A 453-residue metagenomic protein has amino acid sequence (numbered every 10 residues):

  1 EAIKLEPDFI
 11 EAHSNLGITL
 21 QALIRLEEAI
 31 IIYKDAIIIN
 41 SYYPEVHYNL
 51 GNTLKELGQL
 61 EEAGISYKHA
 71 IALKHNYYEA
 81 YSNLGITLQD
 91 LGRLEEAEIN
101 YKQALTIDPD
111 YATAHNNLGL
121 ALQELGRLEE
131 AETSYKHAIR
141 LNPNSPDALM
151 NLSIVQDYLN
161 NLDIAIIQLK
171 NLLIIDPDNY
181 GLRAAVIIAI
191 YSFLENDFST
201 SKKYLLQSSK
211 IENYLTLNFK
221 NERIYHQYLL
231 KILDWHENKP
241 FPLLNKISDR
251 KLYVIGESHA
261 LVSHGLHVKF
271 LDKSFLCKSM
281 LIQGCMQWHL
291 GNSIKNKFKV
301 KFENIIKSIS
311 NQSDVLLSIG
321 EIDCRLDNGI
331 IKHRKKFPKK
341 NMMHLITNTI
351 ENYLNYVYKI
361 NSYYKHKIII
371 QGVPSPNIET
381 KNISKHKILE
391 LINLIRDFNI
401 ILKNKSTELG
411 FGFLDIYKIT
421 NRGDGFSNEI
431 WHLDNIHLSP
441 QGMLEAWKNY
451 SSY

Functional and structural regions predicted by a protein language model:
F9, Y43, Y77, Y111 (+3 more regions): Residue-level recognition of tetratricopeptide repeat
E11-A22, E45-E56, E79-D90, T113-E124 (+1 more regions): Conserved alpha-helical positions within TPR/SEL1-like repeat arrays
L252-N352: Conserved SGNH/GDSL esterase-like catalytic core that processes O-acyl groups on lipids and polysaccharides
G320-D323, V357-I392: Active-site segments of SGNH/GDSL-like serine hydrolases that catalyze O-acetyl group transfer/hydrolysis on lipids
H366-P374, R396-I430, N449-Y453: Extracellular serine-dependent O-acyl
I378-I416, I436, Q441: Substrate-gating cap/lid alpha-helix
